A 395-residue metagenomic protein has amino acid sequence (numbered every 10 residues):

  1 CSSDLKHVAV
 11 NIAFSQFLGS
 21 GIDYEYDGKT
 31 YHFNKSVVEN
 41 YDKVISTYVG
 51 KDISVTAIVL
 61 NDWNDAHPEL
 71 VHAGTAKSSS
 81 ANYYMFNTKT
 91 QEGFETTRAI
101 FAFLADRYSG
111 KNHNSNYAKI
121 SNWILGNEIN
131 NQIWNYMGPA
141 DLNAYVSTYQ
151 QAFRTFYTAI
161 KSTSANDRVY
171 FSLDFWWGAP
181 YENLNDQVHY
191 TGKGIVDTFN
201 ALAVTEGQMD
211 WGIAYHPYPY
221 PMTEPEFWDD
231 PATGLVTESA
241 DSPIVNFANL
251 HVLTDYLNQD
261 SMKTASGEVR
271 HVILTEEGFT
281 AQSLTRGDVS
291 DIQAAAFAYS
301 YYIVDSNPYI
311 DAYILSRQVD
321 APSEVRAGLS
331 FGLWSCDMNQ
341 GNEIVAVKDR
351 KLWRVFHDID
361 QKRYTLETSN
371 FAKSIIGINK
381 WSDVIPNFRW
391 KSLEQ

Functional and structural regions predicted by a protein language model:
C1-S2: Short, small-residue-biased leader/transition segments that mark boundaries at the very start of proteins
L5-A9, V44, I53-S54, K119 (+4 more regions): Extended, compositionally biased low-complexity polar/Lys-Gly-rich tracts and adjacent boundary/linker regions are
L5-Y181, Y220-P221, D320-V325: Substrate-binding cleft and catalytic face of glycoside hydrolase catalytic domains, especially the flexible beta-alpha
D23-H32, A73-T88, K119, I124 (+6 more regions): Aromatic-rich peripheral "rim/lid" segments of glycoside hydrolase catalytic domains that contact and position glycan
N34-V38, N246, Q293-A294: A conditional alpha-helix N-cap/helix-loop micro-motif detector
E39-G50, A102, D106, R154 (+5 more regions): Surface-exposed alpha-helical segments enriched in charged/polar residues
D62-D65, R168-N185, M222-A240, S316-N339 (+1 more regions): A short, terminal or domain-edge coil/loop segment
T97-I100, A105-S121, A144-G287: Noncatalytic carbohydrate-binding groove/subsite architecture in carbohydrate-active enzymes
